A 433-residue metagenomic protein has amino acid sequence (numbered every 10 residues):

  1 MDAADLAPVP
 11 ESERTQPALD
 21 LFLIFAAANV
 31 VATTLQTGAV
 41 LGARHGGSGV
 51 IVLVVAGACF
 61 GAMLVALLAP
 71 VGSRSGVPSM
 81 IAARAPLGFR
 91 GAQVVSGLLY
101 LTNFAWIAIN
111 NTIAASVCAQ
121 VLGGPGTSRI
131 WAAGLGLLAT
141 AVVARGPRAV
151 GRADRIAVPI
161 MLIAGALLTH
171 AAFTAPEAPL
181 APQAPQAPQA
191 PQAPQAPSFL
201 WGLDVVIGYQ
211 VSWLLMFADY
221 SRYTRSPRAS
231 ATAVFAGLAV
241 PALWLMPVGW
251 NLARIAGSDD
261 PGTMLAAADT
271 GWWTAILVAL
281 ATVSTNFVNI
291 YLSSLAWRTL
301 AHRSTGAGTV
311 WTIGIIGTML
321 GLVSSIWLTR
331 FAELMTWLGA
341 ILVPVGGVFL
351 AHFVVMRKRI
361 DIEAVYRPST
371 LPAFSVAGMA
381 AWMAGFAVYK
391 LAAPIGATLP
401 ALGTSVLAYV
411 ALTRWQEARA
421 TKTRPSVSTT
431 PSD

Functional and structural regions predicted by a protein language model:
M1-S48, T169, S198-L203, R222-A229 (+1 more regions): Membrane-interface "cap" regions at the ends of multi-pass membrane proteins
A18-T34, H170-T174, Q183-A184, Q192-R254 (+3 more regions): Hydrophobic, membrane-embedded alpha-helices of multi-pass small-molecule transporters
V40, R44, P70, I113-G123 (+5 more regions): Membrane-water interface regions at transmembrane-helix termini and the short interhelical loops of multi-pass membrane
V40-P70, G91-Q93, L238-A239: Extracellular loop-to-transmembrane helix junctions
A92-G124, T282-T299: Hydrophobic transmembrane alpha-helices that form the core helical bundles of multi-pass secondary transporters
S96-Y100, L122-R145, P159-L168, S198-L215 (+4 more regions): Transmembrane alpha-helical segments of multi-pass small-molecule transport proteins
A115, I130-A172, A231-L238, L334-V343 (+1 more regions): Membrane-interface loop-to-helix entry segments
G346-A411, W415-K422, P431: C-terminal membrane-solvent junction of multi-pass transporters and transport-like membrane proteins
